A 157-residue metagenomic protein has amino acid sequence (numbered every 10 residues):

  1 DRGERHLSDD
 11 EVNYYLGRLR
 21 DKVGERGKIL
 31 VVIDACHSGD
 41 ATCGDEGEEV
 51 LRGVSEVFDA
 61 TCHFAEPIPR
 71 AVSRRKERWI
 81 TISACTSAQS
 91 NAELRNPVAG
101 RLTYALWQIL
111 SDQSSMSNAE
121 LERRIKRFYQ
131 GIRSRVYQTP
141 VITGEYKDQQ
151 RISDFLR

Functional and structural regions predicted by a protein language model:
D1-E46, M116-R124: Caspase-like (clan CD) cysteine peptidase catalytic core
D1-R2, C85-A92, Y104-S114: Cell-envelope and extracellular/periplasmic
S8-D9, S90-Y104: A short beta-strand-to-alpha-helix junction
V32-N96: Extracellular S/T/G-rich loop segment that most often corresponds to the catalytic His/Ser-adjacent loop
K76, G100, Y104, Q149-D154: Non-catalytic, well-ordered alpha-helical scaffold segments
T86, I109, Q113-R157: Caspase-like cysteine protease fold
